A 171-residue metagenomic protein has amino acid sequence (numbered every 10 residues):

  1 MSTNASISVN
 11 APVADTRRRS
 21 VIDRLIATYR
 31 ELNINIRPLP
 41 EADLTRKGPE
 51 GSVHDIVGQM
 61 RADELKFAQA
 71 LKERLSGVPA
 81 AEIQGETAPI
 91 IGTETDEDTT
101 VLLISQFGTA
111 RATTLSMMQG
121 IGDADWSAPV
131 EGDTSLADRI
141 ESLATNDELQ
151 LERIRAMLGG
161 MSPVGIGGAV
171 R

Functional and structural regions predicted by a protein language model:
M1-A27, E31: Extreme N-terminal tail/first-helix region
S6-P12, T87-T95: A short small-residue
S8, E41-E86, D123-R171: Short, contiguous alpha-helical
R18, L25, Y29, P49-V53 (+3 more regions): Hydrophobic alpha-helical segments and helix-packing faces
D23-I26, R30-N33, L65-K72, G108 (+2 more regions): Amphipathic, non-transmembrane alpha-helical secondary structure
R24-T28, N33, P89-S127, D138-L143: Acidic/histidine-rich alpha-helical segments that form the ligand environment of transition-metal centers
